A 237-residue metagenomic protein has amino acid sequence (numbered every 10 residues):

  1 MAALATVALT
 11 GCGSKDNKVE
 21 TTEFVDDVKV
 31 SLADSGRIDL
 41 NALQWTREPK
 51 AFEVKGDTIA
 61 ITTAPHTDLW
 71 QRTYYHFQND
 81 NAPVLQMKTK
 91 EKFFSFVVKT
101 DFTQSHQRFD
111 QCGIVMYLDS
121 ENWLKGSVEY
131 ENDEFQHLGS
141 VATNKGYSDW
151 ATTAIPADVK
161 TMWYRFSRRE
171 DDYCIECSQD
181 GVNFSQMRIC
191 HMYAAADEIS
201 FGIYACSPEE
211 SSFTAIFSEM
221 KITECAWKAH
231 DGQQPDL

Functional and structural regions predicted by a protein language model:
M1-A5: Sec-dependent N-terminal signal peptides
T6-V7, A51: N-terminal processing/targeting junctions
L9-G11: C-terminal motif of bacterial Sec signal peptides marking the signal peptidase cleavage site
G13-K15: Bacterial signal peptide processing site
K18-L237: Extracellular glycan-recognition regions
